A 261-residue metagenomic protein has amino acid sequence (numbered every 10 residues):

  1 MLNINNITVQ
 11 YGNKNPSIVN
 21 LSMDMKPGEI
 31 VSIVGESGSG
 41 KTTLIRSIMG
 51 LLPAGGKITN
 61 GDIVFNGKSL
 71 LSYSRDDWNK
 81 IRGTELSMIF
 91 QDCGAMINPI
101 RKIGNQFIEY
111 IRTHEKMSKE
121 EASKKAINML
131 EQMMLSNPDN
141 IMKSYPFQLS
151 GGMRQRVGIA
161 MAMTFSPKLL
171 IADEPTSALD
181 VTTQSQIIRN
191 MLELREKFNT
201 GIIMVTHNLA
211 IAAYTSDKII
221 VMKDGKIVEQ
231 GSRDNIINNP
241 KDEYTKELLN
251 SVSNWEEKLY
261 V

Functional and structural regions predicted by a protein language model:
V34-E36: The feature captures the beta-strand-to-loop junction immediately N-terminal to the Walker
K57-S69: Conserved ABC transporter NBD signature motif
E121-N140, L249: Conserved ABC ATPase "signature" region
T164-K168: A short, proline-enriched helix->beta-strand linker immediately N-terminal to the Walker B motif in ABC-type P-loop
A212-Y214: A short, surface-exposed alpha-helical micro-motif characterized by mixed small hydrophobic and charged/polar residues
Q230-G231: ABC ATPase "signature
